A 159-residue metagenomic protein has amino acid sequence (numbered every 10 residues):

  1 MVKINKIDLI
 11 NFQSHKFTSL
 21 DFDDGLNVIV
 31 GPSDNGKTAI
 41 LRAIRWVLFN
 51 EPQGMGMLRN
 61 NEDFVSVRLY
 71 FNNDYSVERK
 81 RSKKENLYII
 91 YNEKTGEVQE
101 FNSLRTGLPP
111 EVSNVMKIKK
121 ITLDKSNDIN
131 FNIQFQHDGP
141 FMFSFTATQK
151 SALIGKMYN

Functional and structural regions predicted by a protein language model:
M1-T95: Extreme N-terminal "head/tail" segments of very large remodeling/mechanoenzyme assemblies
V28, Q136-N159: Extended, Lys/Glu-rich alpha-helical coiled-coil stalks
N35, A39, G107-E111, F145-A152: Charged, alpha-helix-enriched surfaces in structured cytosolic catalytic cores of large nucleotide-utilizing machines
W46, L123, A152: Polybasic, glycine- and aromatic-enriched phosphate-binding surface used to engage nucleic acids
V47-N50, V115-I118, K156-N159: Conserved, well-folded catalytic cores of nucleic-acid-processing and energy-transducing macromolecular machines
Q53-M55, T95-S103, G139-M142, Y158-N159: Short, polar/flexible loop-turn hinges at active-site or ligand-entry regions and domain interfaces
E78-N130: Glycine-rich phosphate-binding loops of NTPases
F131-F135: Extended hydrophobic secondary-structure segments that form protein cores and membrane-embedded regions
